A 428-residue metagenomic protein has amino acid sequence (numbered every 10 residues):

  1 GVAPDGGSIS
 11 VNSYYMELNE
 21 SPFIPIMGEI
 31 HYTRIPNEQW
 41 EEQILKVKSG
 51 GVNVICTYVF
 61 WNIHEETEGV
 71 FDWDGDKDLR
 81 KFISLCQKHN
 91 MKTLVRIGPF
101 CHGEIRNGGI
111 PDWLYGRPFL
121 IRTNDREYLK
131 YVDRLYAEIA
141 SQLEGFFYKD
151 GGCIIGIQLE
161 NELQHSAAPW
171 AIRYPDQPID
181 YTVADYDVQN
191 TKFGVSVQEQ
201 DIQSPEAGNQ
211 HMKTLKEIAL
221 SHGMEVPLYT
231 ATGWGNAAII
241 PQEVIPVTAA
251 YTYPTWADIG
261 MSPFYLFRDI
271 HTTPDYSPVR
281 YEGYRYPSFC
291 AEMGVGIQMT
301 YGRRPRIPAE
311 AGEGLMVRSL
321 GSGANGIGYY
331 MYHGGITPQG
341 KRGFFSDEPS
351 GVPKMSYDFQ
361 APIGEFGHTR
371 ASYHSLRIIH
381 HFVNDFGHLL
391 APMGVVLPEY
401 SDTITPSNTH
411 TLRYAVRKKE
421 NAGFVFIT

Functional and structural regions predicted by a protein language model:
G1-V54, S84: N-terminal carbohydrate-binding accessory modules
Y32-E38, H64-E65, G69-D74, N236-A238 (+2 more regions): Acidic-and-aromatic substrate-binding clefts and catalytic sites of carbohydrate-active enzymes
W40-E42, D74-F82, I139-G145, H211-E217 (+3 more regions): Short alpha-helical segments and helix-capping/turn motifs at coil-helix boundaries
W40-W113, L215-L220: Aromatic-lined substrate-binding rim segments of carbohydrate-active enzymes
C56, L94, Q158, G328-M331: Conserved beta-strand positions in the central sheet of alpha/beta enzyme cores
V70-K77, E127-Y131, Q203-A207, R306-A311 (+1 more regions): Alpha-helix N-cap and loop-to-helix initiation/capping positions
K88-L94, C101-F267, Y276-G296, A324 (+1 more regions): Active-site region of glycoside hydrolase catalytic domains
L129-Y136, A140, D150-I155, L163-H165 (+7 more regions): Carbohydrate-binding surfaces of carbohydrate-active enzymes
